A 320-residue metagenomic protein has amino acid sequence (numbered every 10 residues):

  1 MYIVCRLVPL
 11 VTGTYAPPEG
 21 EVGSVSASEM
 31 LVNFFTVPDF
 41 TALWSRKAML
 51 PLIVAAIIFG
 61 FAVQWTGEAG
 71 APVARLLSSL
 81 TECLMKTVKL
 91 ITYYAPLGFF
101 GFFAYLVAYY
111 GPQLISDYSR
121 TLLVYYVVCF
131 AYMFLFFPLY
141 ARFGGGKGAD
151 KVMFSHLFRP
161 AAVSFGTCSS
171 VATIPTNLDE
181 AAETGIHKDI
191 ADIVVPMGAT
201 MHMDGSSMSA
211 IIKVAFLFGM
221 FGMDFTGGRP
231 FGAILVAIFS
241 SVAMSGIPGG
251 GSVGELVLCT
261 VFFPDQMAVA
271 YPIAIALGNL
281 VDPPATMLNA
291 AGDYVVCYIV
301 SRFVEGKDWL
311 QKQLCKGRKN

Functional and structural regions predicted by a protein language model:
M1-K151, L310-N320: Signature of multi-pass transmembrane helix bundles
N33, A42, R75-L90, V152-V163 (+4 more regions): Short amphipathic alpha-helical coupling elements at transmembrane boundaries
K47-A48, L80-Y94, Y118-Y126, L157 (+5 more regions): Loop-to-transmembrane-helix entry motif
W65-A71, S79, Y110, G145-A149 (+4 more regions): Juxtamembrane helix-boundary/capping and inter-helix hinge elements in multi-pass membrane proteins
T81, S119-F136, F154-A161, F231-M244 (+1 more regions): Small-residue-enriched core segments of transmembrane alpha-helices in multipass membrane transport and channel
P112-R120, G146-S155, M223-G232, Q266-A270: Membrane-water interface of transmembrane alpha-helices in multipass transporters/channels
R159-S241, C297, L310, L314-C315: Helix-loop-helix junctions within the multi-pass membrane cores of secondary transporters/permeases
I211-N320: Transmembrane alpha-helical segments and their short flanking loops that form helix-hairpins/helix-helix interfaces
